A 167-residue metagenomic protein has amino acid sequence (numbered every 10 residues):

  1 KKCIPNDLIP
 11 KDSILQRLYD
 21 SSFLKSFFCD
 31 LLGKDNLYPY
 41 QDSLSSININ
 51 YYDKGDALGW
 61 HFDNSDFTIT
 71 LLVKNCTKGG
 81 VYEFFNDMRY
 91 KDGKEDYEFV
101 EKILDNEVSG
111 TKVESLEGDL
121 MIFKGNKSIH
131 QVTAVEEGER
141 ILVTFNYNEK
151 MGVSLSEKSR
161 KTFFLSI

Functional and structural regions predicted by a protein language model:
K1-P5, D92-E95, V153: Short, charge-rich amphipathic segments
K1-S43: Signature of the catalytic double-stranded beta-helix
Q16, D20, H61, V135: Short, contiguous, pocket-lining structural segments that sit at or immediately flank catalytic/ligand-binding sites
S26-K34, Y38-I122, N126, S156: Catalytic core of non-heme Fe(II) oxygenases with the double-stranded beta-helix
T68-L71, I122, G138-V153: A short hydrophobic beta-strand segment most commonly corresponding to one strand of the jelly-roll/cupin
N86, Y147-I167: Double-stranded beta-helix
E114-L116, V135-E139: A structural signal for short secondary-structure junctions
I129-A134: Short, Lys/Arg- and Gly-enriched loop/turn segments at beta-strand edges
